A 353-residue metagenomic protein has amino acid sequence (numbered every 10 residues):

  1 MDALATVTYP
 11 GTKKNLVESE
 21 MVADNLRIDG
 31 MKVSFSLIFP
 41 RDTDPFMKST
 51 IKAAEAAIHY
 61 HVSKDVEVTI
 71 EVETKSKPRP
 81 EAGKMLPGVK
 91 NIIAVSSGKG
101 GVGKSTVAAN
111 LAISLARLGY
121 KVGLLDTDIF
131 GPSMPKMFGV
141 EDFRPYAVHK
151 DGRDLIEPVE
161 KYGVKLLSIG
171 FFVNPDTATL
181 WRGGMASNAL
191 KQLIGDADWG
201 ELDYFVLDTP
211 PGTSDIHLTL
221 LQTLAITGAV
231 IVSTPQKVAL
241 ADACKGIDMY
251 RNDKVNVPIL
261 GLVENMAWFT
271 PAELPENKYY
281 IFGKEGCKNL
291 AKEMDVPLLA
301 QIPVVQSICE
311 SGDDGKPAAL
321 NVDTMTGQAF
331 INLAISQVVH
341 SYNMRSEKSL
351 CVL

Functional and structural regions predicted by a protein language model:
L4, V22, V89, G100 (+10 more regions): Residue-level signature of catalytic and energy-coupling elements of molecular machines, predominantly ATP/GTP-dependent
E18-M21, L26-S96, I335, R345-L353: Extreme N-terminal, non-catalytic leader segments that precede Walker-type/kinase nucleotide-binding cores
K52, D203-Y204, P210-E310: Conserved catalytic-core segment of NTP-binding enzymes
I92-D128, L262: Walker A/P-loop phosphate-binding motif and the immediately C-terminal alpha-helix
G101-N110, P132-S133, T209-H217, L240-D242: Short glycine/serine/threonine-rich phosphate/pyrophosphate-binding segments that cradle anionic phosphate groups
L115-D176: Phosphate-binding loop that captures ATP/GTP phosphates
R144-H149, I169-M185, K191-T219: Switch II (G3) loop of P-loop NTPases
G312-T326: C-terminal boundary of histidine-terminating zinc-finger modules
